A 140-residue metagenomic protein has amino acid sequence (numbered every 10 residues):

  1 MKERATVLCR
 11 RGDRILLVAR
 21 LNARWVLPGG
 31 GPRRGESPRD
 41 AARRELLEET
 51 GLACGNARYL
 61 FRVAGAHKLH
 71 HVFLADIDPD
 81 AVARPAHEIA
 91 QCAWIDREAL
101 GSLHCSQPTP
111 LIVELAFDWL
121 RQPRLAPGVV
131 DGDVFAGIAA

Functional and structural regions predicted by a protein language model:
M1-I15, R34: Conserved N-terminal beta-strand and adjoining loop/helix that marks the start of the Nudix/MutT-like hydrolase domain
K2, R10, C54, H67-H70 (+1 more regions): Short connector loops at helix/strand junctions that flank enzyme active sites, especially segments positioning acidic
L8, W25, A93: Residues that recognize and position ribonucleotide moieties
A19-N22: C-terminal lobe/hinge of AMP-binding adenylation domains
L27-L60: The catalytic Nudix box helix
V63-A86, A90-R97, P108-Q122: Active-site-adjacent beta-strand/loop module that shapes the phosphate/pyrophosphate-binding cleft
L100-G101: A generic structural signal for short hydrophobic patches within well-formed alpha-helices
P110-A140: Charged phosphate-binding loop/patch that engages nucleotide di/tri-phosphates or the phosphate backbone of nucleic
